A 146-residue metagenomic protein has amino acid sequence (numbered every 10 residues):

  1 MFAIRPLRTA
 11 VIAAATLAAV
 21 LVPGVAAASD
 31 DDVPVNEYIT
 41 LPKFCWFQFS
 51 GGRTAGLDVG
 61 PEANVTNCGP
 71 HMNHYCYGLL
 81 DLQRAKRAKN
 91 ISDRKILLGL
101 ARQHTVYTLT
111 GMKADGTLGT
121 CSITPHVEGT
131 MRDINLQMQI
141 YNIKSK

Functional and structural regions predicted by a protein language model:
F2-I12: Bacterial N-terminal signal peptides that target proteins for export
A15-T16: Classical Sec-dependent N-terminal signal peptides that target proteins to the secretory pathway
V22-P23: N-terminal signal peptide c-region/cleavage motif recognized by signal peptidases
A26-L79, A85, R102: N-terminal alpha-helical interaction modules that lie
N64-V65, A88-R94: Second-shell loop/turn segments in exported
N67-A88, D115-N142: Amphipathic alpha-helical repeat scaffolds of TPR domains
K95-R102, V106, I140-K146: Alpha-helical repeat scaffolds
T105, G111-M112, G116: Alpha-helical junction/boundary sensor with strong preference for TPR arrays
